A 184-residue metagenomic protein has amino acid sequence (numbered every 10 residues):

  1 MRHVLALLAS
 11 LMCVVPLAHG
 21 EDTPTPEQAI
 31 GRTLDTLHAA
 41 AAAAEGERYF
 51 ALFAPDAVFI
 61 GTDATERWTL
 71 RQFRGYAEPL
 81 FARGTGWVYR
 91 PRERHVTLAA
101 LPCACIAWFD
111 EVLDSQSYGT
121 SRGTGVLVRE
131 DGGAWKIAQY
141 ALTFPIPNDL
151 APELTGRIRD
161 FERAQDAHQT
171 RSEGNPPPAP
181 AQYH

Functional and structural regions predicted by a protein language model:
M1-V4: Positively charged n-region of N-terminal signal peptides that target proteins for export
A6-V15: Bacterial N-terminal signal peptides
A18-G20: Boundary at the C-terminal end of the N-terminal hydrophobic targeting segment
D22, A29, F59, Q72-T120 (+2 more regions): Surface-exposed, charged secondary-structure patches
P26-E45, E162-Q165: Short, aromatic-enriched amphipathic alpha-helices that serve as compact interaction elements
A43-D56, I60: Short, well-ordered alpha-helical segments enriched in acidic and aromatic residues
T124-A134: Short beta-strand segments and strand-loop junctions that repeat across beta-rich extracellular domains
E130-D131, A138-H184: Low-complexity, intrinsically disordered terminal/linker segments enriched in charged and Gly/Pro repeats
